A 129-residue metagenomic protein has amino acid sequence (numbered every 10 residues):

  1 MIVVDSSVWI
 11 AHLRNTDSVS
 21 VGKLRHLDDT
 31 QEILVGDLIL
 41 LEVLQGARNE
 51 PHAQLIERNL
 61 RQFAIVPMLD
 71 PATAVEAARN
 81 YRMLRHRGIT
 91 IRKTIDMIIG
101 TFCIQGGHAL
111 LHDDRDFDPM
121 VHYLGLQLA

Functional and structural regions predicted by a protein language model:
M1, G100, I104-A129: Acidic, PIN/NYN-like endoribonuclease modules and their adjacent C-terminal/linker elements
M1-V35, Q45-R58: Short, well-structured N-terminal submotif of metal-dependent ribonuclease cores
D5, G36, R92-K93, D114: Histidine- and aromatic-rich ligand-binding microenvironments
W9-I10, L40-V43, F117: A generic structural signal for short hydrophobic patches within well-formed alpha-helices
V19, I65-L111: Active-site neighborhoods of divalent-metal-dependent phosphate/nucleic-acid chemistry enzymes
D29-Q31, Q62-F63, R87, G106 (+1 more regions): Structured helix-beta-strand junction loops
L34, V66, Q127-A129: General small-molecule cofactor/ligand-binding pocket signal
E50-Q54, L84, Q127-A129: Short, hinge-like loop/turn segments at secondary-structure boundaries
